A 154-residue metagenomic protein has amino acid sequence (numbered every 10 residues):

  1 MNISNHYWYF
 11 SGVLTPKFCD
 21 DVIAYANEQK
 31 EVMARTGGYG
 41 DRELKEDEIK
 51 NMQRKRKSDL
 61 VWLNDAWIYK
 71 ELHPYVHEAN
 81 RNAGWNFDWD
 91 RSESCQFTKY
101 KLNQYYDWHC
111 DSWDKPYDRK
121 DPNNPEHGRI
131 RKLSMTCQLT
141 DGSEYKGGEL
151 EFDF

Functional and structural regions predicted by a protein language model:
M1-F154: Fe(II)/2-oxoglutarate oxygenase catalytic core
